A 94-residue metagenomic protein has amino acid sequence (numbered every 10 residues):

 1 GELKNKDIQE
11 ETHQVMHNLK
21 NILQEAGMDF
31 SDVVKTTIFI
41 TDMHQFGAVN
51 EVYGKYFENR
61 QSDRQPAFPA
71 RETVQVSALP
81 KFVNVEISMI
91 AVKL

Functional and structural regions predicted by a protein language model:
G1-L94: Short, polar/acidic, helix-capping and beta-turn segments at strand->helix junctions that line the mouths
